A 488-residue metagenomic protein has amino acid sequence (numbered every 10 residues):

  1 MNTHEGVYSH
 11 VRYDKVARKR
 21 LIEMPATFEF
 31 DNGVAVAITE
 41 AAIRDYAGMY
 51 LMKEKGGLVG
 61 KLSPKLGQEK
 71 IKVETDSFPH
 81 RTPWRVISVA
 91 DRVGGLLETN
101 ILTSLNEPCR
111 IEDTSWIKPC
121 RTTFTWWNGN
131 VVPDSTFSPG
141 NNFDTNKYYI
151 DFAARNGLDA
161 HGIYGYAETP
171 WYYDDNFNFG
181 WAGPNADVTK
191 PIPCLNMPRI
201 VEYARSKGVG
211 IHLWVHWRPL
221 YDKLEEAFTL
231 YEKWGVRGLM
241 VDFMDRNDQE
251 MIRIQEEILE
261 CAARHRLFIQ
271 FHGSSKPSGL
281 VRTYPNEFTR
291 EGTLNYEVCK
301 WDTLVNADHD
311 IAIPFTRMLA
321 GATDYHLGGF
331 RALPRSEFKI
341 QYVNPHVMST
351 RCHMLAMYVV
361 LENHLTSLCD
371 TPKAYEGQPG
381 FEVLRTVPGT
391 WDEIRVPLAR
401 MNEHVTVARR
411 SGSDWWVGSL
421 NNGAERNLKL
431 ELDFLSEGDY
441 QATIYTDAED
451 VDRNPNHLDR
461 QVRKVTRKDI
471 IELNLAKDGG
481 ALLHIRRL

Functional and structural regions predicted by a protein language model:
M1-C109: N-terminal accessory beta-strand-rich subdomains and adjacent acidic, glycine-rich linkers that precede catalytic cores
T3-G6, D242, I444-K468: Solvent-exposed beta-strand/loop surfaces of large extracellular or lumenal domains
E74-N156, A160: An acidic-aromatic substrate-binding cleft motif
G165-T350: Aromatic- and carboxylate-enriched substrate-binding clefts and catalytic-loop regions of carbohydrate-active enzymes
F338-S411: Glycine-rich, aromatic-lined ligand/substrate-binding cores of catalytic and carbohydrate-binding domains
R400-E437, A481-H484: Carbohydrate-binding surface patches
F434-A448: Solvent-exposed beta-hairpin/edge-strand motifs
V462-L488: C-terminal beta-strand-rich structural cap/linker in extracellular carbohydrate-active enzymes
